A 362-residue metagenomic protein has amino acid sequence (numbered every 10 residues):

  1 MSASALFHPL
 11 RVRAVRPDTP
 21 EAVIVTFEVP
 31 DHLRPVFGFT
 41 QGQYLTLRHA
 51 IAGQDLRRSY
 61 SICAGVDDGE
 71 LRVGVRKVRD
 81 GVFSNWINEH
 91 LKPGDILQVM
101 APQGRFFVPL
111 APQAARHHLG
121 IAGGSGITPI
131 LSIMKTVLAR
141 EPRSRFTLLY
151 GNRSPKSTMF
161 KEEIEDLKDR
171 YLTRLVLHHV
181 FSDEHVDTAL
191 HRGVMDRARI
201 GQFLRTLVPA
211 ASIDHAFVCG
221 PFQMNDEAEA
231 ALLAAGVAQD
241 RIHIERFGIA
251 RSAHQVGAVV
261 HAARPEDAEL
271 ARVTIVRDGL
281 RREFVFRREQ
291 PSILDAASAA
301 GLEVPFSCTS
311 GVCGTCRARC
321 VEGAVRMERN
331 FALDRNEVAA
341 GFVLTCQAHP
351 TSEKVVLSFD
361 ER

Functional and structural regions predicted by a protein language model:
S2-I96, M100, R116, S144 (+3 more regions): Ferredoxin-reductase
L6-R11, D267-V273: Short structural boundary motif marking the start of a folded domain
V29, H49-I51, I275-D278, C320 (+1 more regions): Short acidic, glycine-rich loop/turn motifs
V66-G69, A111-R116, E141, P350-F359: Ligand-binding loop in jelly-roll beta-barrel domains
N85-P265, R272-T274, R281: FNR/FR-type flavoprotein reductase catalytic core
A268-T309: C-terminal accessory/binding modules appended to enzymatic or scaffolding proteins
S298-A300, P305, T315-R362: Iron-sulfur (Fe-S) cluster-binding segments and ferredoxin-like electron-carrier domains, especially [2Fe-2S]
